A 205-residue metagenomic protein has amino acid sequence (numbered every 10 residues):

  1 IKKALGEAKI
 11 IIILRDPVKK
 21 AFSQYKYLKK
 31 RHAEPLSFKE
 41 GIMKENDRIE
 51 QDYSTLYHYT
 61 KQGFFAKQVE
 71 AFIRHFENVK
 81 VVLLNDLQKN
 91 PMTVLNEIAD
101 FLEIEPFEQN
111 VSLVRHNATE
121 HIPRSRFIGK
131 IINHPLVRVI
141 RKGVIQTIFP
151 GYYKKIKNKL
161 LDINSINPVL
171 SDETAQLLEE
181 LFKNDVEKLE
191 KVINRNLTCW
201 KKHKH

Functional and structural regions predicted by a protein language model:
I1-L36, I42, Y53-T93, E97 (+2 more regions): PAPS-dependent sulfotransferase catalytic domain
L14-D16, G41-N46, V111-R115: Short C-terminal domain-edge/linker segments immediately following a structured domain
I42-Q51, N158-K159: Short, basic/glycine-rich phosphate-binding loops at helix/coil junctions that contact nucleotide phosphates
R48-K61, V169-T174: Surface-exposed cleft-lining segments at the edges of enzyme active sites
E70-Q176, E180, N194-H205: The conserved 3'-phosphoadenosine-5'-phosphosulfate
